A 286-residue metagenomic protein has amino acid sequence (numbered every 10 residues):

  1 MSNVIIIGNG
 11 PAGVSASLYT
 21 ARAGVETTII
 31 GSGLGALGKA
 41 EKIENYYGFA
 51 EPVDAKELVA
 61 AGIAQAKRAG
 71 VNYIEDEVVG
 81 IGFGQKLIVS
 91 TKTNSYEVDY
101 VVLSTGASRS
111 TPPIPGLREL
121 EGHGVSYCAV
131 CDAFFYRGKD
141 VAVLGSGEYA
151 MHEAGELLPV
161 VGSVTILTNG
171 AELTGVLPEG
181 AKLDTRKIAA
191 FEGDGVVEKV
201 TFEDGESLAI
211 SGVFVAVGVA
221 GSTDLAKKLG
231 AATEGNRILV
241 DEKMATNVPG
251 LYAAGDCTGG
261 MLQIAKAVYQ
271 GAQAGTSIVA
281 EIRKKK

Functional and structural regions predicted by a protein language model:
M1-I5, Y73-G138, F214-A216, I238-T246: FAD-binding core/adjacent interface of flavoenzyme oxidoreductases
V4-A60, A64, K139-L173: Beta1-alpha1 glycine-rich phosphate/pyrophosphate-binding loop at the start of Rossmann-like nucleotide-binding domains
G13, G80, R109, A150 (+3 more regions): Glycine-rich nucleotide phosphate-binding loop and flanking beta-alpha elements of Rossmann-like dinucleotide-binding
L37, A66-G84, I88-S90, S95-Y96 (+2 more regions): A Rossmann-like FAD-binding core segment of flavoenzymes
K39-A40, P113-R118, F134-Y136, L173-G180: Short loop/helix-cap segments at secondary-structure boundaries that form the rim of catalytic
G62, G271-K286: A charged, well-structured terminal subsegment
S108, P113, E119-F135, V217-K266 (+1 more regions): FAD-site-proximal beta/loop scaffold in flavoenzymes
